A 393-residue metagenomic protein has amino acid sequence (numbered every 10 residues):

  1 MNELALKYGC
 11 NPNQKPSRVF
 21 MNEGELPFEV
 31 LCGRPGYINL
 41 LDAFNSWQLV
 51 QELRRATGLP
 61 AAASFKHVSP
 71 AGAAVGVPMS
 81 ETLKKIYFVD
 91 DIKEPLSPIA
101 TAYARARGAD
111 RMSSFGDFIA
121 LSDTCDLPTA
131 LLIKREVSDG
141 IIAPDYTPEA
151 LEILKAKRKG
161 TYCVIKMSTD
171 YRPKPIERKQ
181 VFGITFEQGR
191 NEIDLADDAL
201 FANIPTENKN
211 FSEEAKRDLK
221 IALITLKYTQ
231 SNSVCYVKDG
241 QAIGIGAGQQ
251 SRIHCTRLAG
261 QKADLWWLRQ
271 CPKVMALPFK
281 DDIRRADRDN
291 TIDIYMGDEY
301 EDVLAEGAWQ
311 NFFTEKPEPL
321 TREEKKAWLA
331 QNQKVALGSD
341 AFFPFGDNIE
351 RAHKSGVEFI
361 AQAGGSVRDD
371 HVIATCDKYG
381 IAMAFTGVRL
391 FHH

Functional and structural regions predicted by a protein language model:
M1-D197, A215-S233: Active-site loops and adjacent core secondary-structure elements that bind or stabilize anionic groups
N22-R34, A109-F115, Q188-E207, A286-A308 (+2 more regions): Gly-rich Lys/Arg/Thr-decorated short loops/hinges at beta-loop-alpha junctions or inter-strand turns that position
E52, Y228, L265-R269, K354 (+1 more regions): Conserved helix-loop functional segments at active or binding sites
A56-S64, V164-M167, S231-K238, L268-F279 (+1 more regions): Flexible, glycine/charged-enriched surface loops at secondary-structure junctions
S69, C125, K238-Q241, Q249 (+2 more regions): Active-site-proximal loop/turn and secondary-structure-junction residues that shape catalytic pockets, frequently
A71-M112, I243-F342: Glycine- and Gly-Pro-enriched alpha-helical subdomains that act as flexible, kink-prone "lid/hinge" or packing modules
D117, L121-S122, R135-I165, D170-R172 (+6 more regions): C-terminal binding/interaction regions
E213, R217, I221, K227 (+4 more regions): C-terminal accessory/binding modules appended to enzymatic or scaffolding proteins
